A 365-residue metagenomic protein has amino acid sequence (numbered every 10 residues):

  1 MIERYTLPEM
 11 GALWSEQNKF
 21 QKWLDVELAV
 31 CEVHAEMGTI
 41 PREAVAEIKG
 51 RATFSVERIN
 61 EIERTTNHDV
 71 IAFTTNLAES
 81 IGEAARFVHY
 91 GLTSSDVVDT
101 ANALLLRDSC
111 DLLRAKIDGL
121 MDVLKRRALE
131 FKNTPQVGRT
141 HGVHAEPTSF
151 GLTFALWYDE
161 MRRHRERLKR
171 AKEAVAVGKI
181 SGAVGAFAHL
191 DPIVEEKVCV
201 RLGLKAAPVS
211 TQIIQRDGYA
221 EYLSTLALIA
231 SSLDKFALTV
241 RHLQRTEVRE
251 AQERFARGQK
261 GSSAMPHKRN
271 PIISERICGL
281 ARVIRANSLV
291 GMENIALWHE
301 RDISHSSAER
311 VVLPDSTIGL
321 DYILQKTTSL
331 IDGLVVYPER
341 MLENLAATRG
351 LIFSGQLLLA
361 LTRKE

Functional and structural regions predicted by a protein language model:
M1-F187, D191-K197, A206, Q259-S262 (+2 more regions): A helix-coil-helix interface module used to build multimeric assemblies and to scaffold catalytic/cofactor sites
M1-K22, V26, A46, I62-T66 (+2 more regions): Glycine-rich cofactor/substrate-binding loops
V33, N76, S80, V123 (+13 more regions): Generic, well-ordered alpha-helical scaffold segments in large soluble proteins
R107-R114, D118, K125, A155-Y158 (+7 more regions): Short amphipathic alpha-helical segments with heptad-repeat character
E130-N133, R167-R170, A174, L204-P208 (+6 more regions): Conserved helix-loop functional segments at active or binding sites
L152, A220-L228, Q356-K364: Short, well-ordered beta-strand elements within core beta-sheets of diverse protein domains
A186, R201, A206-I213, L342 (+2 more regions): A structural signal for small-residue-enriched, beta-sheet-centric alpha/beta enzyme cores and oligomeric scaffold folds
E195-S288: Acidic, glycine-rich loop-and-beta core segments that form the ion-binding/anion-interacting portion of active sites
